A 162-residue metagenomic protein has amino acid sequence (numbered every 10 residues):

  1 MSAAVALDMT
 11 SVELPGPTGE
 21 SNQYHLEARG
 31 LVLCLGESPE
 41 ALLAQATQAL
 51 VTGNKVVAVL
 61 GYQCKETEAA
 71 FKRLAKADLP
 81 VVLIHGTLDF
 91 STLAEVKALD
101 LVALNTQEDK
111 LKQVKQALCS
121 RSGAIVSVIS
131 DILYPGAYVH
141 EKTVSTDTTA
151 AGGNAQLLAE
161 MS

Functional and structural regions predicted by a protein language model:
M1-S162: Rossmann-like NAD(P) dinucleotide-binding subdomain of oxidoreductase/dehydrogenase enzymes
